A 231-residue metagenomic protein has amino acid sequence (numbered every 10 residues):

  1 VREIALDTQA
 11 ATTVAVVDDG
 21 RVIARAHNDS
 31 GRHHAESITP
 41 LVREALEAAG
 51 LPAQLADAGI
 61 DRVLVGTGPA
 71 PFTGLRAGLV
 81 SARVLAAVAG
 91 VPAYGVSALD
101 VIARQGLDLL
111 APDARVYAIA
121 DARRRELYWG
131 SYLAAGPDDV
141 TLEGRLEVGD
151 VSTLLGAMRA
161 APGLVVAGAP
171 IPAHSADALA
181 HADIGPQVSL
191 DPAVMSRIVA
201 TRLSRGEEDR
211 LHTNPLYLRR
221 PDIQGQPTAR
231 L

Functional and structural regions predicted by a protein language model:
V1-P69: N-terminal beta-alpha supersecondary unit
R21-H27, H33, P92-D191, R210-L211 (+3 more regions): Surface "functional belts" at beta-alpha junctions
P40, E44, R83, A87 (+3 more regions): Short, well-ordered alpha-helices that flank and scaffold nucleotide-derived cofactor binding pockets
A45, A49, V88, V199-G206 (+1 more regions): Change "in soluble alpha/beta enzymes" to "in soluble alpha/beta proteins
E47-D57, A86-V96, A111-A114: Phosphate-handling active-site elements
L64-A93, A98: DPxDG-like acidic metal-binding loop motif
P186-S204: Short, flexible loop segments at boundaries between secondary-structure elements
